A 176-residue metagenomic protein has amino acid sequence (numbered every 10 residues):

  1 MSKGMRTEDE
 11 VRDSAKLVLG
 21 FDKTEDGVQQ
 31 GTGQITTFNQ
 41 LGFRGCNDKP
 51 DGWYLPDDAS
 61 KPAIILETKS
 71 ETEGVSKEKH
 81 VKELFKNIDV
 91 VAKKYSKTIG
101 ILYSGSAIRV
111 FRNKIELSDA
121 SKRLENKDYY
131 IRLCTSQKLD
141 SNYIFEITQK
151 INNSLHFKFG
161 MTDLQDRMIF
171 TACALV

Functional and structural regions predicted by a protein language model:
M1-K16: Nuclease catalytic cores
M1-S2, L55-S60, A92-K93: Intrinsically disordered, charged low-complexity linkers and terminal tails that flank or connect structured domains
T24-S60: Active-site metal-binding core of divalent-cation-utilizing nuclease and nuclease-like domains
W53-I65, E116-D119: Active-site beta-strand-loop-beta-strand hairpin of nuclease catalytic cores that positions key catalytic residues
A63-G74: Short, basic, glycine/proline-bearing loop/turn elements
E73-D119: Nucleic-acid nuclease catalytic cores
A107-Q137: Long, acidic, intrinsically disordered low-complexity segments
Y130-V176: Non-catalytic nucleic-acid substrate-recognition regions in nucleic-acid-modifying enzymes
